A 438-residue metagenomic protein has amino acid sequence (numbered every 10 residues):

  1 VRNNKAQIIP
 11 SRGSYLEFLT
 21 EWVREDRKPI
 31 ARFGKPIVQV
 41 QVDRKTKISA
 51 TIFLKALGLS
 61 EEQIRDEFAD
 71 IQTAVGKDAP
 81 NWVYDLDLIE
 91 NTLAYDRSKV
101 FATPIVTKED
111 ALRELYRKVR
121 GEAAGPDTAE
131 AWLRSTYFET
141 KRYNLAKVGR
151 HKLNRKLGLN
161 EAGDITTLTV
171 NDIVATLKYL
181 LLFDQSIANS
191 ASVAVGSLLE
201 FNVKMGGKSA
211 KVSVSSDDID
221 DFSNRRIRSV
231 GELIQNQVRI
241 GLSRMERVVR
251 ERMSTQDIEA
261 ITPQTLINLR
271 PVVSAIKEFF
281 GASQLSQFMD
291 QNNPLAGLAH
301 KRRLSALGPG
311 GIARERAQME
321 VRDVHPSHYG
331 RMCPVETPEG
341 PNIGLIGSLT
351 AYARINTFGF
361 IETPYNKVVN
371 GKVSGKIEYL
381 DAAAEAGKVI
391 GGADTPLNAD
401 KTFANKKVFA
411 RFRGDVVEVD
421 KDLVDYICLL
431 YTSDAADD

Functional and structural regions predicted by a protein language model:
V1-N4, S286-L349: Conserved mixed alpha/beta core segments that line enzyme active sites in large multi-domain catalysts
V1-S305, T350-S433, D438: N-terminal non-catalytic structural scaffold regions of very large proteins
